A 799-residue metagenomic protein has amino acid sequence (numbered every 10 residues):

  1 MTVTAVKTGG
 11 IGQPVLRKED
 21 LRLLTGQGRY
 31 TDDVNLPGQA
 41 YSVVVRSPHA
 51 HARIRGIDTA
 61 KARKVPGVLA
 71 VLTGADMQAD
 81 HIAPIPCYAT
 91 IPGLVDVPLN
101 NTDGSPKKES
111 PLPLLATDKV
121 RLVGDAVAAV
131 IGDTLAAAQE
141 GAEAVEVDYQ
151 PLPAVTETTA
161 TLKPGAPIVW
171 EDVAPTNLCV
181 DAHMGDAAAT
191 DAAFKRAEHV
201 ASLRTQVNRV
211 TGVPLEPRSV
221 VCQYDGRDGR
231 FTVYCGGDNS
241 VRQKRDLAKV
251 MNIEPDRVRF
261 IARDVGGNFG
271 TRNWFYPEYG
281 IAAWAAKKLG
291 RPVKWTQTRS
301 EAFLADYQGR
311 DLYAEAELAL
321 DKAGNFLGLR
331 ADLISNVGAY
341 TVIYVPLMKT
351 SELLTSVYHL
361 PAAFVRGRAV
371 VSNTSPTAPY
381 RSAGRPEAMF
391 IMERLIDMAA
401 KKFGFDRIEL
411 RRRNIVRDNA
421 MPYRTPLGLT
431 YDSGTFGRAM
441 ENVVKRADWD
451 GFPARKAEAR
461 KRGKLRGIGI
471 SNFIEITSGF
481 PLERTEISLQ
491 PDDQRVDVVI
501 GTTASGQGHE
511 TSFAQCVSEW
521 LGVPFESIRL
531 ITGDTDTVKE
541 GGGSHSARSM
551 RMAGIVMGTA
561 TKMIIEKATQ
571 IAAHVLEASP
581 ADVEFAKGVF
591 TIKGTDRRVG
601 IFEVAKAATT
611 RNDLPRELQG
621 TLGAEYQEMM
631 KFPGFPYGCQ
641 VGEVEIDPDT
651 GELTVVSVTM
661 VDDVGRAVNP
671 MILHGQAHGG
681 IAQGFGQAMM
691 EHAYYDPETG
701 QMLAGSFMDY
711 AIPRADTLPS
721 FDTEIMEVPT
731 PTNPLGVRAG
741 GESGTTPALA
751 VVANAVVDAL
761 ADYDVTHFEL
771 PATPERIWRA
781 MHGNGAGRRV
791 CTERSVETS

Functional and structural regions predicted by a protein language model:
M1-P175, V200, E278, K288: Flexible, low-hydrophobicity surface segments
Q13, E19-R22, Y88, L94-S110 (+6 more regions): Glycine-rich loop/linker segments at domain edges
V65, G74-A75, L94-V97, S105-P106 (+7 more regions): C-terminal catalytic domains of large/alpha subunits in multi-subunit enzymes
H81-P86, E140-A144, K244-D246, F269-F275 (+11 more regions): Short acidic, glycine/serine/threonine-rich loops at helix termini
D118-V120, E254-A262, K287-T298, A302-F303: Conserved catalytic cysteine-centered active-site region of acyl-thioester-dependent Claisen-condensing enzymes
I131-L135, P277-W284, A314-N325: Active-site-proximal alpha-helical scaffold in enzymes
A189-M251, G467-R495, I500-Q507: Conserved beta-alpha junction segments in alpha/beta enzyme cores
R245, N268-G290, K294-T296, H509-V517: Thiamine diphosphate
